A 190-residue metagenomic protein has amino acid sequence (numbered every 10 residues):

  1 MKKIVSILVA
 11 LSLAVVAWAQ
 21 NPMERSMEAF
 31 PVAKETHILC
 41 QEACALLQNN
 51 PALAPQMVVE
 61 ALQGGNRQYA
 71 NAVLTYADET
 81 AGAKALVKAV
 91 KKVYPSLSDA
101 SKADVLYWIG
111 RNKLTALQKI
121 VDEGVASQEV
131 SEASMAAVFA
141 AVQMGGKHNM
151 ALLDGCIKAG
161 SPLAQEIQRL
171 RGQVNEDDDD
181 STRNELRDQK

Functional and structural regions predicted by a protein language model:
K2-A10: Sec-dependent signal peptide recognition, specifically the positively charged N-region followed immediately by
V15-A19: Sec/Tat signal peptide C-region and signal peptidase I cleavage site
Q20-M27: Cleaved targeting-peptide boundary
E28-N49, V59-Q63, Q68-G82, K91-P95 (+5 more regions): Structural detector for internal amphipathic alpha-helices that build alpha-solenoid repeat scaffolds
V58, V87-V93, K119-V125, A151-I157 (+1 more regions): Alpha-helical repeat scaffolds
K158-K190: Terminal, low-structured helical/coil segments at or just beyond the last alpha-helical repeat
